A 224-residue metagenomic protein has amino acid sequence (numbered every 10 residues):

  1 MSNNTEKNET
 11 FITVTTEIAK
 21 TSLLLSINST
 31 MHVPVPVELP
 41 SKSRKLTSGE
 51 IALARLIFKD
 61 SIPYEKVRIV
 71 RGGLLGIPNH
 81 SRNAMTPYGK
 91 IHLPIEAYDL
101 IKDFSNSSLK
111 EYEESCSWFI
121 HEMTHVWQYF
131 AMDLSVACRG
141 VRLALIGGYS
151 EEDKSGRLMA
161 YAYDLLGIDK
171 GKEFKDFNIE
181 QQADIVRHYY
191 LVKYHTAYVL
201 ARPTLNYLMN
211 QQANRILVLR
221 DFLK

Functional and structural regions predicted by a protein language model:
M1-K20: Intrinsic-disorder-driven secretion/translocation and chaperone-binding regions of pathogen effectors and toxins
E9, T13, R44, S48-A52 (+3 more regions): A structural signal for well-ordered alpha-helical segments within the folded catalytic domains of diverse enzymes
L25-P40: Acidic/histidine-rich, surface-exposed loop or edge segments in extracytoplasmic proteins
P34, G49-E50, R55, I62 (+2 more regions): Metalloprotease/metallohydrolase-associated module, dominated by Zn2+-dependent proteases
E38-I91: Auxiliary, metal-adjacent structural segments of Zn-dependent hydrolase domains
G72-I101, E111, I146-E151: Catalytic zinc-binding patch centered on the HExxH motif and its immediate surroundings that defines zinc-dependent
L93-I120, G171-K175: Short pre-active-site segment immediately N-terminal to the catalytic Zn-binding motif
M123-R142: Catalytic Zn2+-binding segment of zinc metalloproteases
